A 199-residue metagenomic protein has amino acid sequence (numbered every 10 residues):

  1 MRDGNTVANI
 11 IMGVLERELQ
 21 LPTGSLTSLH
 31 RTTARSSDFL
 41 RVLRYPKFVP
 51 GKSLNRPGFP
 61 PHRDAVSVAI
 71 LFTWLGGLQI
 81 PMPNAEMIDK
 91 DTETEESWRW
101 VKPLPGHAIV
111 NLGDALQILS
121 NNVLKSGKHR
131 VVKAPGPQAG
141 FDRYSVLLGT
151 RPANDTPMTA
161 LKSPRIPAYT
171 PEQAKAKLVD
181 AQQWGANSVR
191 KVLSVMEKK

Functional and structural regions predicted by a protein language model:
M1-R2: Basic, alpha-helical interaction scaffolds
N5-K199: C-terminal flanking tails of non-heme Fe-dependent oxygenases
